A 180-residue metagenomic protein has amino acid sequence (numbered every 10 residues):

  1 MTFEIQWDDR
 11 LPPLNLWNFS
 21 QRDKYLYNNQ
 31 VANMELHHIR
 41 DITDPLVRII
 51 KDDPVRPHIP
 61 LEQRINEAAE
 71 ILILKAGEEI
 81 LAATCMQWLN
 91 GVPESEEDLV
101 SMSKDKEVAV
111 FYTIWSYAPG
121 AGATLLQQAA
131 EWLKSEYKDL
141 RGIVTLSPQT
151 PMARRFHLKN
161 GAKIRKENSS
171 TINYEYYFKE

Functional and structural regions predicted by a protein language model:
T2-Q63: Short amphipathic alpha-helix that is part of the acyltransferase structural core
L61-A82, Q87-N90: A short helix-loop-beta-strand connector motif used in the catalytic cores of GNAT acetyltransferases and, in some
I80, W132-Y137, V144-P148: Preference for well-ordered, secondary-structure-rich cores of eukaryotic proteins
C85-A109: Conserved acyl-donor/pantetheine-binding loop and adjacent beta-alpha core of acyl/acetyltransferases and related
S116, I143-R155: Conserved beta-strand-loop-alpha-helix junction that forms the acyl-donor binding cleft
S116-S135, K159: Conserved acetyl-CoA-binding loop-helix of GNAT-fold acetyltransferases
L158-N168: Conserved acetyl-CoA-binding loop of GNAT-fold acetyltransferases
S170-E180: C-terminal "cap" of GNAT-fold acetyltransferases
